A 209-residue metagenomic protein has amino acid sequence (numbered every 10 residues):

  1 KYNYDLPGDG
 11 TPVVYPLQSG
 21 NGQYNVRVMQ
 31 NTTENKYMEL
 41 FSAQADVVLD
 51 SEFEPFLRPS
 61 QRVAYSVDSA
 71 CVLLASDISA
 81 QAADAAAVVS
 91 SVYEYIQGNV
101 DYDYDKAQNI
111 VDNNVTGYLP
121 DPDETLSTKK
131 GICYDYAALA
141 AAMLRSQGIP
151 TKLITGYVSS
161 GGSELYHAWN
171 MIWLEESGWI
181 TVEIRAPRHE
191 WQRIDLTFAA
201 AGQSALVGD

Functional and structural regions predicted by a protein language model:
K1-S90, W179-V182, V207-D209: N-terminal accessory/pre-domain segments preceding catalytic cores
Y2-Y4, Y15, Y24, Y37 (+7 more regions): Sequence-level detector for tyrosine residue identity
M38-L40, K106, I110, V158 (+2 more regions): General "foldedness" signal
F56, G117-L119, Q147: Compositionally biased, intrinsically disordered/low-complexity regions enriched for serine, proline and threonine
Q61-T128, L139, I180, H189 (+2 more regions): Secondary-structure boundary elements
G131: Acidic, glycine-rich loop-and-strand cores that form catalytic or ligand-binding grooves in diverse globular domains
D135-D209: Hydrophobic/aromatic-rich core segments of domains that either
